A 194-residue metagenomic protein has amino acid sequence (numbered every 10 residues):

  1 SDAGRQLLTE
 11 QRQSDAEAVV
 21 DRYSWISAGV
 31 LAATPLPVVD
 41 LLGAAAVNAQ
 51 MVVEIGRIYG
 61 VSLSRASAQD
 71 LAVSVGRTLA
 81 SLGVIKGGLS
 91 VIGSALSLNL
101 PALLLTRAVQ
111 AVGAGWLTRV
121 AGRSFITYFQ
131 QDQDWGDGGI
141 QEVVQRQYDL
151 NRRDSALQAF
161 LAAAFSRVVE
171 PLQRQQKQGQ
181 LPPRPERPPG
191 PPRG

Functional and structural regions predicted by a protein language model:
S1-V20, S24: C-terminal end of P-loop GTPase domains and the immediately downstream helical coupling element
R12, I55, V143-Q147: Hydrophobic alpha-helical segments of integral membrane proteins, encompassing both true transmembrane helices
R22-V120, S124: Membrane-inserting effector segments that mediate pore formation, membrane fusion, or transient membrane insertion
Q110, G122-G194: Acidic, carboxylate-rich catalytic segments that either coordinate divalent cations
